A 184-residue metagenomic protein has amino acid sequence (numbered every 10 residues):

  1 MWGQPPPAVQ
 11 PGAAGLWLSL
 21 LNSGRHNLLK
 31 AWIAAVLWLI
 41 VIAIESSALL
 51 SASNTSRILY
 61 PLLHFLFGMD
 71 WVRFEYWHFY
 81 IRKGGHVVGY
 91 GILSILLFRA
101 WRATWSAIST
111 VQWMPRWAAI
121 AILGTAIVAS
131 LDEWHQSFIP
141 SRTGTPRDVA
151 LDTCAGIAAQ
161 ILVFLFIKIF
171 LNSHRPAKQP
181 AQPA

Functional and structural regions predicted by a protein language model:
G3-P7, P11-G15: Intrinsic, low-complexity polybasic segments
Q4-P7, H86, R147-D148: A residue-level detector for conformationally permissive "hinge/kink" positions
L16-S137, P146, T153-A184: Bulky hydrophobic segments
